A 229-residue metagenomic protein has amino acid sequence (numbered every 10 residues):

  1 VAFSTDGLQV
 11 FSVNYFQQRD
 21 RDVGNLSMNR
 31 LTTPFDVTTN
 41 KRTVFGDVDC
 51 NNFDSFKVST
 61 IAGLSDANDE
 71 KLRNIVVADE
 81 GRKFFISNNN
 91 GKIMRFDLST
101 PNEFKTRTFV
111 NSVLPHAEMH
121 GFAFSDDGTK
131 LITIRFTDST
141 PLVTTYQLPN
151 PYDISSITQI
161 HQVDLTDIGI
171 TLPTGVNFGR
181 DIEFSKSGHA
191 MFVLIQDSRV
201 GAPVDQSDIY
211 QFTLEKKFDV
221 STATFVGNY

Functional and structural regions predicted by a protein language model:
V1-Y229: Polar, enzyme-active/binding microenvironments
